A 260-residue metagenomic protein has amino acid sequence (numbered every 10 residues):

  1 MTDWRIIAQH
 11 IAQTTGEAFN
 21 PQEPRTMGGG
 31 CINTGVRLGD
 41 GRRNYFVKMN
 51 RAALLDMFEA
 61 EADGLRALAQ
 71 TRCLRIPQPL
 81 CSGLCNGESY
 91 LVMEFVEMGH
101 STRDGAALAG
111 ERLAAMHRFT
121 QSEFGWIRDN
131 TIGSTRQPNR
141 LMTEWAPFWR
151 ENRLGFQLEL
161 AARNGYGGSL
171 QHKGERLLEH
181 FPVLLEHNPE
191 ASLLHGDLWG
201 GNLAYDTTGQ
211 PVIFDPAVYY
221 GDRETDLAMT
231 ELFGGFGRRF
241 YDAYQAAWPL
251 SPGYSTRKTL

Functional and structural regions predicted by a protein language model:
T2-E17, T120-L193, D206, A246: An alpha-helical support segment within catalytic cores of ATP-dependent transferases
A18-R25: Conserved N-terminal boundary motif of the eukaryotic protein kinase catalytic domain
R25-P147: ATP-binding pocket architecture of kinase catalytic cores
T71-L74, S101, Y166, F236 (+1 more regions): Alpha-helical structural elements of signaling/regulatory helical domains
C81-C85, G253-T256, L260: Short glycine/proline-enriched loop/turn "hinge" motifs that connect secondary-structure elements and lie
V92, L194, T259: Conserved Rossmann-like nucleotide-binding pocket used by diverse enzymes that bind dinucleotide cofactors
P138-L141, W145-R150, E159, E190-L193 (+1 more regions): Active-site Asp-x-Gly
